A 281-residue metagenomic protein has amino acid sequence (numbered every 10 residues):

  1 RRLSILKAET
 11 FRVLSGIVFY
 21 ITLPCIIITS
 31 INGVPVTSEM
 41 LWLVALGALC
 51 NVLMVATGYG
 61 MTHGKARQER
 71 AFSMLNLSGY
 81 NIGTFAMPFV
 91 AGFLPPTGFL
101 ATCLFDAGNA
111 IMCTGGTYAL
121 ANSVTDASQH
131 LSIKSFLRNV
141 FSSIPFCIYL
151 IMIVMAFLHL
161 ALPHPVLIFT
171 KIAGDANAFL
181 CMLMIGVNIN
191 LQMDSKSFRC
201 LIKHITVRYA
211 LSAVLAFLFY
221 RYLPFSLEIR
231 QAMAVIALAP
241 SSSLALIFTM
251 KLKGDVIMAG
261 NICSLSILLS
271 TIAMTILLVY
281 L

Functional and structural regions predicted by a protein language model:
R1-L281: Alpha-helical transmembrane segments of multi-pass small-molecule/ion transporters
